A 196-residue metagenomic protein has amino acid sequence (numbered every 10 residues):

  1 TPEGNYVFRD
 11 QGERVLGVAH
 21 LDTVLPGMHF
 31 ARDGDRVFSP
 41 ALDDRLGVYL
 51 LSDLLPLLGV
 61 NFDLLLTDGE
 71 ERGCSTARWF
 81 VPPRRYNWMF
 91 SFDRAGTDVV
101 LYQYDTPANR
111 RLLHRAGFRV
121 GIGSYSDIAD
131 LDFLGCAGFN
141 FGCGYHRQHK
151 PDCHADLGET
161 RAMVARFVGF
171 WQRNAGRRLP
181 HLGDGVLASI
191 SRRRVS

Functional and structural regions predicted by a protein language model:
T1, F8-N61: Active-site metal-coordination/substrate-binding segment of hydrolases, especially metallo-dependent peptidases
E3, G12-E13, Y86, G135: Short, well-ordered alpha-helix to beta-strand connector turns
V15, F62, F118, G138-F139: Hydrophobic anchor at the start of a short beta-strand that flanks the dinucleotide cofactor-binding loop
H20, M89-D93, F139-C143: Non-cysteine beta-strand/loop elements that form the S-adenosyl-L-methionine
D22-P26, R72, T97-V99, H146-Q148: Short, acidic Gly/Pro/Ser/Thr-rich loop/turn segments
F38-G123, I128: Acidic/histidine-rich catalytic neighborhood of metal-dependent amide-processing enzymes
P56, R147-S196: His/Asp/Glu-rich mid-to-C-terminal helical/loop segments that flank catalytic regions of hydrolases
R119-M163: Zn-dependent metallopeptidase/amidohydrolase metal-coordination segment
